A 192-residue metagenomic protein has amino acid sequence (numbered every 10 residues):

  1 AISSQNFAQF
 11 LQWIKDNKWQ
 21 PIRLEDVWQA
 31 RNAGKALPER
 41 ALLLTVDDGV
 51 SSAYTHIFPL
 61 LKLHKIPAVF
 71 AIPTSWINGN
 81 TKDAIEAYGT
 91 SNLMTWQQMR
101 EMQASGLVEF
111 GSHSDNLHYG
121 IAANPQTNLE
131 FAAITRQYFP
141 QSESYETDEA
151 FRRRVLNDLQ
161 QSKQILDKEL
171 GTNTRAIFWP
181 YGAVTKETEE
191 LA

Functional and structural regions predicted by a protein language model:
A1, R40-L42, K62-A183: Metal-dependent polysaccharide deacetylase catalytic core of the NodB/CE4 family, i.e., the active-site-bearing domain
A1-L42: N-terminal pre-catalytic segment of deacetylase/amide-hydrolase enzymes
I2-K15, G49-S51, S91-Q98: Aromatic- and glycine-enriched glycan-recognition loops and surfaces that form the carbohydrate-binding subsites
F7-L11, Y54, F58, W96-M99 (+3 more regions): Extracytoplasmic/secreted envelope proteins and their assembly/folding machinery, especially bacterial periplasmic
D26, A30, E39-A41, T45 (+2 more regions): Membrane-embedded segments
A183-A192: Substrate-binding cleft/loops of secretory-pathway carbohydrate-active enzymes
